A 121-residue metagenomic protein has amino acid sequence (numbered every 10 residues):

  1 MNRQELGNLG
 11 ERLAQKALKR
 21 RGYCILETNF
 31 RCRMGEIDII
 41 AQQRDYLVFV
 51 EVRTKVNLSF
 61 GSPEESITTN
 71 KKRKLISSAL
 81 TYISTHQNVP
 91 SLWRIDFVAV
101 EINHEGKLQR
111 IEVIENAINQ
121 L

Functional and structural regions predicted by a protein language model:
M1-T28: Acidic-basic catalytic patches of nuclease active cores, encompassing PD-(D/E)XK and other metal-cofactor nuclease
L18, I37-V56, I67-T69, L75: Conserved catalytic cores of phosphodiester-cleaving nucleases, focusing on short active-site segments
N29, R53, D96-V98: Solvent-exposed beta-strand sheet faces enriched in polar/charged residues
C32-G35: Short acidic/glycine-enriched loop/turn segments that link adjacent beta-strands
K55-S59, E115: Short glycine/proline- and charge-enriched loop/turn segments that cap or connect secondary-structure elements
F60-S91: Mid-chain, well-packed structural core segment of small domains
T85-L121: Domain-level recognition of nuclease-like catalytic cores that cleave nucleotide substrates
